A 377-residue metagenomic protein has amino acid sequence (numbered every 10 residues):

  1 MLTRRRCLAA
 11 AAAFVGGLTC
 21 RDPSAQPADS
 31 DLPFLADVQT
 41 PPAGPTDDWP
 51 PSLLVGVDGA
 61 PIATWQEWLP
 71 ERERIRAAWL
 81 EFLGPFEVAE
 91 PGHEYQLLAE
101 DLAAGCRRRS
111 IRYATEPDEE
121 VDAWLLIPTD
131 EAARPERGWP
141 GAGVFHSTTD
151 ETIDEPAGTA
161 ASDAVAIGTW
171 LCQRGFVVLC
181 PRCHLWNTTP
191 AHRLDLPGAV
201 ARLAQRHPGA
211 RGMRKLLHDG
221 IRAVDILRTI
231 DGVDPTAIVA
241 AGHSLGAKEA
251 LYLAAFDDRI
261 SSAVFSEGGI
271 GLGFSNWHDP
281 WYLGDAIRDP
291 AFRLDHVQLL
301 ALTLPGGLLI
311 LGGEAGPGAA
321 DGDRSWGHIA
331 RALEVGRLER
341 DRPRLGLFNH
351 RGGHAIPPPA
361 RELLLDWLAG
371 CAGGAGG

Functional and structural regions predicted by a protein language model:
R6-A25: N-terminal export signals
Q26-L80: N-terminal pre-domain segments of enzymes
P91-A133: N-terminal cap/lid segment of alpha/beta-hydrolase-fold proteins
R137, G143-H218, A223, T229 (+1 more regions): Cap/lid segment of the alpha/beta-hydrolase catalytic domain
H207, R222, I260-A301, P305 (+2 more regions): Mobile cap/lid helix-loop segments that gate and shape the active-site cleft of serine hydrolases
V233-G242: Alpha/beta-hydrolase fold nucleophile elbow
G242-G246, A250: Gly/Ala-rich beta-loop-alpha elbow adjacent to hydrolase catalytic centers
G336-G377: C-terminal catalytic histidine-bearing segment of alpha/beta-hydrolase fold enzymes
